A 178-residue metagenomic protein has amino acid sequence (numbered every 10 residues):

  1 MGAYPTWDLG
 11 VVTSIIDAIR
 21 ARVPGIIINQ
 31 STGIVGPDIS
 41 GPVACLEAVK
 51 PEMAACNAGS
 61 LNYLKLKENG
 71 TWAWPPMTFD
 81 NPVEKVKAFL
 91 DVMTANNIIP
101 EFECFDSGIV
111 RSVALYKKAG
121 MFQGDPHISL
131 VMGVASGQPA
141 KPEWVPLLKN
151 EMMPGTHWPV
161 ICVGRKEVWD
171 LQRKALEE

Functional and structural regions predicted by a protein language model:
M1, I28-T32, E103: Short beta-strand segments at enzyme active-site cores
A3-D8, C45, E68-T71: Surface-exposed, active-site-proximal loop segments in enzymatic domains
P5-Q30, F89-D91, P146-T156: Alpha-helix-loop-beta-strand connector modules within alpha/beta enzyme cores
T6-W7, V35-D38, G137, K166: Acidic-and-aromatic substrate-binding clefts and catalytic sites of carbohydrate-active enzymes
Q30-I39, D106: Short, glycine/charge-rich beta-strand/loop segments that flank catalytic centers and engage negatively charged groups
D38-L46, V168-Q172: Short, acidic/polar
L46-M53: A contiguous, low-structure linker/loop signature
M53-E178: Catalytic alpha/beta core domains of metabolic enzymes, predominantly
